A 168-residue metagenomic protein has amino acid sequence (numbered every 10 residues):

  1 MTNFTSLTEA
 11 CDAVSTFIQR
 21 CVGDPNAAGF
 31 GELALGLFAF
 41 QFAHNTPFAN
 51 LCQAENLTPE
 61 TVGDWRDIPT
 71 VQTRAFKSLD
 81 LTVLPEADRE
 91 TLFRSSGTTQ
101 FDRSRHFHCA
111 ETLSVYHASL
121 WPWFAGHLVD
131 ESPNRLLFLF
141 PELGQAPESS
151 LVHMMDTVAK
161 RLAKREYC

Functional and structural regions predicted by a protein language model:
M1-G63: N-terminal leader/targeting and accessory segments in enzymes
T2-T5, S15-F17, C21-V22, E55 (+1 more regions): Active-site phosphate/ATP/adenylate-binding loop shared across adenylate-forming ligases
